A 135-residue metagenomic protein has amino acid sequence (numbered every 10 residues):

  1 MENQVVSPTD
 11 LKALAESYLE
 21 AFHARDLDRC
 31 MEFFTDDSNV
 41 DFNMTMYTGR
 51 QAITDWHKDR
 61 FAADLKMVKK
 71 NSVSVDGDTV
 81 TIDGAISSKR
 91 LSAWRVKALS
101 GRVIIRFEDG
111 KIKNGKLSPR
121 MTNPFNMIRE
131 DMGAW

Functional and structural regions predicted by a protein language model:
M1-F33, G133-W135: Short, low-complexity N-terminal intrinsically disordered segments enriched in polar/charged residues
E2-V5, D10, T54-W135: A beta-strand edge to alpha-helix "cap/lid" segment located at domain peripheries
Q4, A15-E16, N39, N43 (+1 more regions): Residues at structural and domain junctions
L11, A15, D26-L27, V40 (+3 more regions): Short linear sequence motifs
Y18, R29-M31, S38, G49 (+3 more regions): Hydrophobic pocket/interface hotspot
F33, D37-T48, R60-A63: A short gly/proline-enriched turn/hairpin at secondary-structure junctions
